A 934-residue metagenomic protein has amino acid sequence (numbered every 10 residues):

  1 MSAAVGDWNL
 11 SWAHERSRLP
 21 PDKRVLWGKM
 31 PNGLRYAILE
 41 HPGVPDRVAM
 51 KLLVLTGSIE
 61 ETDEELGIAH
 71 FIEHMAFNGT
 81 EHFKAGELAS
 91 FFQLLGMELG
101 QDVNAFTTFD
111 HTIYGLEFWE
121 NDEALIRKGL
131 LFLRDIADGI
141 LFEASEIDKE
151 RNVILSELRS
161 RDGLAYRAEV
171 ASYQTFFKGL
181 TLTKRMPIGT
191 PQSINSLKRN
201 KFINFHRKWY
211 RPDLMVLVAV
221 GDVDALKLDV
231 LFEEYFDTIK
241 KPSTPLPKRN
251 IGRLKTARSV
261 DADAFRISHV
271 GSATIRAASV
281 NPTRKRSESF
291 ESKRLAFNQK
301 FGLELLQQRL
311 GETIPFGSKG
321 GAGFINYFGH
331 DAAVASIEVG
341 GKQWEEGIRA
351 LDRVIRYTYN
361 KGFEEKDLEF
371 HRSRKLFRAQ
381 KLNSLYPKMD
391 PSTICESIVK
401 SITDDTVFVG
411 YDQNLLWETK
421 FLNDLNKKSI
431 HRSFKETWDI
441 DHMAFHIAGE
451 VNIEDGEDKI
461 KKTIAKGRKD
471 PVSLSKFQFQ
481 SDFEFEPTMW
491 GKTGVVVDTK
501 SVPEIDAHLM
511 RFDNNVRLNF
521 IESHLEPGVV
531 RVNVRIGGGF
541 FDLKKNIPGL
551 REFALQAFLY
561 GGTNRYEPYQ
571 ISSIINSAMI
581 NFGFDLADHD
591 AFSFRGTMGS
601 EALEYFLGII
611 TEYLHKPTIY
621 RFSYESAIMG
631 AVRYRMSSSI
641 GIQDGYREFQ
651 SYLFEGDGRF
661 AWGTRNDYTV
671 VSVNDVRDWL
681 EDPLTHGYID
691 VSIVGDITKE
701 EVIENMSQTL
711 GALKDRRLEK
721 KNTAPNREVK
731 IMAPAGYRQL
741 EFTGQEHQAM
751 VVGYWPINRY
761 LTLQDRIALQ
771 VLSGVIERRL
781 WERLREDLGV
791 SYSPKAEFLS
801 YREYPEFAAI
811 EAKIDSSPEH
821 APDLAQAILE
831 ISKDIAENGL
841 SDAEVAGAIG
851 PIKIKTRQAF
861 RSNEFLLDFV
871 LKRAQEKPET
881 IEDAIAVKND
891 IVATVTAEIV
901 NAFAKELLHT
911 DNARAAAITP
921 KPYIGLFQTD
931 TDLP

Functional and structural regions predicted by a protein language model:
S2-I38, D224-S292, L303-Q307, E369-S373 (+11 more regions): Proteolytic maturation boundary segments
L39, V44-E61, G67-A69, G86-D135 (+13 more regions): M16 family metallopeptidases and their MPP-like homologs
I68-A76, G302, A554: Active-site His/Glu-centered metal-binding helix of metallohydrolases
M75-F83, E87: Metal-associated gating/positioning segment near the N- to mid-region
N104-F106, H206-W209, R266-I267, I325-Y327 (+6 more regions): Replace "in large, NTP-powered and nucleic-acid-processing enzymes" with "in large, NTP-powered factors and other
R151, R167-F177, T181-I194, R199 (+5 more regions): Hydrophobic, small-residue-rich alpha-helical packing segments that form membrane-like cores
